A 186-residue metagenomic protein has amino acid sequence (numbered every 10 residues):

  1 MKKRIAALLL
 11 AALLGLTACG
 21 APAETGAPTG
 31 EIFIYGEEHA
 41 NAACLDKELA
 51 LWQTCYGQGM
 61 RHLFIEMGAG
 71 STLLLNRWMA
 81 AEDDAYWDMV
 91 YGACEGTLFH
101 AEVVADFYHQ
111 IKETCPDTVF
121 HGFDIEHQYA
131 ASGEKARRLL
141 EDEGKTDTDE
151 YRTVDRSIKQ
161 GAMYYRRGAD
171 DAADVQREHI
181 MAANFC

Functional and structural regions predicted by a protein language model:
K2-A11: Sec-dependent signal peptide recognition, specifically the positively charged N-region followed immediately by
E24-G30, W78-A80: N-terminal regions that are enriched for targeting/export leaders and immediately downstream pro/stem segments
A27-G57, H62: Zymogen propeptides
F33, F64, V119-H121: Hydrophobic/aromatic beta-strand patches that form the interior of the parallel beta-sheet core in alpha/beta enzyme
A42-L45, G70-N76, Y129-S132: Extracytoplasmic/secreted cell-surface and envelope-processing proteins
H62-A69: Short internal beta-strands
N76-C186: A substrate-binding/cap region within the structured catalytic cores of diverse enzymes
